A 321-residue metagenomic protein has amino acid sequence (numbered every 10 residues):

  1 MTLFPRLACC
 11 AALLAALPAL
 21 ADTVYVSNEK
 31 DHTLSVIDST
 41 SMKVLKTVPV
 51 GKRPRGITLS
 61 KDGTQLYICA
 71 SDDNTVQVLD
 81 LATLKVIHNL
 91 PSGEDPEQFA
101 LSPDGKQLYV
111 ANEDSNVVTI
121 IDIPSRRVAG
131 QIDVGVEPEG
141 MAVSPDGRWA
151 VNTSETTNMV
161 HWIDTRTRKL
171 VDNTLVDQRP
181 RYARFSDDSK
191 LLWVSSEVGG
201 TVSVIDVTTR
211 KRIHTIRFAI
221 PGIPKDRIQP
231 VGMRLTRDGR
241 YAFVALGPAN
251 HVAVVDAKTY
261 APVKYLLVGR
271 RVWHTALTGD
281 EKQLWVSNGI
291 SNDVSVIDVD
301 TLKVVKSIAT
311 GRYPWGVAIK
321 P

Functional and structural regions predicted by a protein language model:
M1-C9: Bacterial N-terminal signal peptides that target proteins for export
L14-P321: Predominantly soluble domains enriched in secretory-pathway, periplasmic, or organellar proteins
